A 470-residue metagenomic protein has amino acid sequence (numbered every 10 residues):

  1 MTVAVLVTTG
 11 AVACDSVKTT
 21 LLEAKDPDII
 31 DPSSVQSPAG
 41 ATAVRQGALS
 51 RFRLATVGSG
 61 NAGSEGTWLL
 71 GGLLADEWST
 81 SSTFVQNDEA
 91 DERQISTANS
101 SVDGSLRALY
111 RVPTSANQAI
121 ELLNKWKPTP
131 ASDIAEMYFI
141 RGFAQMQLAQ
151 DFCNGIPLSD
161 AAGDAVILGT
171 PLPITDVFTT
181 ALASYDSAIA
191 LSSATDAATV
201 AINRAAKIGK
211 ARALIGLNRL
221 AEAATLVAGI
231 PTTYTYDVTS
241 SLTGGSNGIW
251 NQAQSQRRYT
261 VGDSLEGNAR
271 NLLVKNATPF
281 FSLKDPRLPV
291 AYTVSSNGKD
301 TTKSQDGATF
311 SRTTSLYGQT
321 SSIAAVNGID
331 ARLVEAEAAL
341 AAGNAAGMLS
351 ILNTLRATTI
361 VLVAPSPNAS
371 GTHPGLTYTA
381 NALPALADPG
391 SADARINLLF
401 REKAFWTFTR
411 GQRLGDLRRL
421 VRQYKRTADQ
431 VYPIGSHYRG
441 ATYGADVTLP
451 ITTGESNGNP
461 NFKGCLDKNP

Functional and structural regions predicted by a protein language model:
M1-V12: Sec-dependent bacterial lipoprotein signal peptides
C14-E65, I95-T260, P286-P470: Acidic/polar-rich alpha-helix caps and helix-coil junctions
T56-F84: N-terminal carbohydrate-binding/catalytic regions of secreted carbohydrate-active enzymes
E77-S100: Mid-chain, structured segments of secreted extracytoplasmic proteins
A253-D285: His/Glu-based metal-binding/catalytic segments typifying zinc-dependent metallopeptidases
